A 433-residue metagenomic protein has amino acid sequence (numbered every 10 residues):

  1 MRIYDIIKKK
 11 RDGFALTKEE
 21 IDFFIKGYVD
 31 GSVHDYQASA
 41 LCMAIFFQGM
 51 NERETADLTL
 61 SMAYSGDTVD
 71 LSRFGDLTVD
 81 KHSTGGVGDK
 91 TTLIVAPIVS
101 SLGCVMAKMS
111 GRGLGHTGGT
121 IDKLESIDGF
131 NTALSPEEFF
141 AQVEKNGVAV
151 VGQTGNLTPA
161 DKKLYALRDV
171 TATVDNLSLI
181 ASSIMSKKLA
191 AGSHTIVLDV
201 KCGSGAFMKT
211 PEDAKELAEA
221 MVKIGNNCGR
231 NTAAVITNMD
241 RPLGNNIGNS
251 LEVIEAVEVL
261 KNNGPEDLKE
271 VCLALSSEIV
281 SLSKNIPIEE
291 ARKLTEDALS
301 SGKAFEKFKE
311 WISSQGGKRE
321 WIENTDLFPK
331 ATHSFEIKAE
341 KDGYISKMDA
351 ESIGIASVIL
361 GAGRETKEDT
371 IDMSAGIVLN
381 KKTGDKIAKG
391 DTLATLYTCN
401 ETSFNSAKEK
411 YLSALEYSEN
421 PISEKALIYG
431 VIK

Functional and structural regions predicted by a protein language model:
M1-G88, K309-S314, K318, I428 (+1 more regions): Acidic, glycine/proline-rich low-complexity segments that act as flexible tails and inter-domain linkers
I3, T120, D161-D169, C202: Gly-rich Lys/Arg/Thr-decorated short loops/hinges at beta-loop-alpha junctions or inter-strand turns that position
D5, K10, A15-K18, Y28 (+3 more regions): Well-ordered secondary-structure scaffolds
F47-Q48, L93-A107, K187-G192, N227-C228 (+1 more regions): Alpha-helix C-terminal capping segments
L77-S100, C104-H116: Glycine/serine-rich anion-binding loops at beta->alpha junctions that coordinate negatively charged ligand groups
M109, V143, V151-T154, D199-G203 (+1 more regions): Short beta-strand segments
K123-A149, E219-G225, G229: A glycine-rich helix N-cap at a beta->alpha junction
E144-S193: Phosphate/diphosphate-binding glycine-rich loops and adjacent basic-rich segments that engage nucleotide
